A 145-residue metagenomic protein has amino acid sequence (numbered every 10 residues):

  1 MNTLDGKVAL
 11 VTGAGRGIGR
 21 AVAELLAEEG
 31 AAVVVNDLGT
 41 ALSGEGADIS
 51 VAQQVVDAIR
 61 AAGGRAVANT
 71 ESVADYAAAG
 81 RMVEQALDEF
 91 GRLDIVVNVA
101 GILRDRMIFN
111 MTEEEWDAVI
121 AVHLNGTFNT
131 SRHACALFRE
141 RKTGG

Functional and structural regions predicted by a protein language model:
L4-V34: Canonical Rossmann dinucleotide-binding motif of NAD(H)/NADP(H)-dependent dehydrogenases/reductases, specifically
D5, A62-R65, A78, Q85-N98 (+2 more regions): A glycine-rich helix->loop->beta "capping" turn within Rossmann-like NAD(P)(H)-dependent oxidoreductase domains
V11-T12, N98-V99, G145: Structural signature of the Rossmann-like NAD(P)-dependent dehydrogenase/reductase core
E29-Q54: Conserved glycine-rich Rossmann-like NAD(P)H-binding loop of the short-chain dehydrogenase/reductase
I49, Q53, T70-E84, E113: The beta1-alpha1 cofactor-binding region of Rossmann-like NAD(H)/NADP(H)-dependent oxidoreductases
I59, M107-I108, E115-I120: Substrate-binding pocket helix/loop in short-chain dehydrogenase/reductase
S131-R132: A short, exposed helix-loop element centered on a Lys and neighboring polar residues
